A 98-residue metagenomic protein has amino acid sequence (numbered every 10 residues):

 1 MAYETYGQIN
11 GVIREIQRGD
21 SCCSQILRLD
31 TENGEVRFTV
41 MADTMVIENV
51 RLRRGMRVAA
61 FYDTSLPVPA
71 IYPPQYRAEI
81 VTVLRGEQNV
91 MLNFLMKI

Functional and structural regions predicted by a protein language model:
M1-I26, I47-I98: Short, flexible, surface-exposed loop segments at domain boundaries
L27-T31: SH3/SH3-like beta-barrel fold
G34-R51: Beta-strand/loop nucleic-acid-binding surfaces
